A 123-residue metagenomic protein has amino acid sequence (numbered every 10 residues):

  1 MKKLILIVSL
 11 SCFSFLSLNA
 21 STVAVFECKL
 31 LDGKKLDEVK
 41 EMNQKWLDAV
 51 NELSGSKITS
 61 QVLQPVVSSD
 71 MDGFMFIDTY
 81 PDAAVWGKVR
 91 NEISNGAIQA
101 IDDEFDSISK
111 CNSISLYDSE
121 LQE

Functional and structural regions predicted by a protein language model:
M1-L4: Positively charged n-region of N-terminal signal peptides that target proteins for export
I7-V8, L18: Cleavable N-terminal signal peptides
F13-A20: Sec/Tat signal peptide C-region and signal peptidase I cleavage site
S21-K29: Active-site-flanking beta-strand signature of metal-NTP-handling nucleotidyl enzymes and homologous cyclase-like
L31-M42: Short, surface-exposed ligand-recognition loops at beta-strand->loop->(often short) alpha-helix junctions that present
M42-Q61, D70, T79-L116: An amphipathic, aromatic/His-enriched active-site/gating alpha helix that lines ligand/cofactor pockets
V66-M75: Surface-exposed aromatic
L121-E123: Short, solvent-exposed mixed-charge patches
